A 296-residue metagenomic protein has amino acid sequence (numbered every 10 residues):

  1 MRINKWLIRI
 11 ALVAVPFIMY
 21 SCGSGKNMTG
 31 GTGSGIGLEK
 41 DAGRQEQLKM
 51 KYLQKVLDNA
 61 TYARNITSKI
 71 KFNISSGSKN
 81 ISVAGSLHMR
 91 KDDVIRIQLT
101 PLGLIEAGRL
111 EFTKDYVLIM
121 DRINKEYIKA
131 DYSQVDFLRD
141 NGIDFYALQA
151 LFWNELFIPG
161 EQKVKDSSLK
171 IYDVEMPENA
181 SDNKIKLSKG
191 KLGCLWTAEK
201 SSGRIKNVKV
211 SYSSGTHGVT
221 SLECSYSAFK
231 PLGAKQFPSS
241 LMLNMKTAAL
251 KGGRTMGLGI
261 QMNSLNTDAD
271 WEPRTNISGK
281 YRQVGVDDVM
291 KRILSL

Functional and structural regions predicted by a protein language model:
M1-A11: Bacterial N-terminal signal peptides that target proteins for export
I18-S21: C-terminal motif of bacterial Sec signal peptides marking the signal peptidase cleavage site
G23-G25, V164-R282: Gly/Pro-enriched, hydrophobic low-complexity segments that function as extracytoplasmic propeptides/linkers
G23-K79, V286-L296: N-terminal leader/targeting segments and the immediate start of mature chains
L38-L48, Y62, H88-V94, T113-L118 (+3 more regions): The feature marks either
D58-I66, G77-I81, H88-D93, P231-F237: Edge/loop elements at the starts and ends of beta-strands within beta-rich repeat scaffolds
V94-Y146, A150: An acidic-aromatic
L138-E175: C-terminal low-complexity, charged extensions that often adopt amphipathic alpha-helices
